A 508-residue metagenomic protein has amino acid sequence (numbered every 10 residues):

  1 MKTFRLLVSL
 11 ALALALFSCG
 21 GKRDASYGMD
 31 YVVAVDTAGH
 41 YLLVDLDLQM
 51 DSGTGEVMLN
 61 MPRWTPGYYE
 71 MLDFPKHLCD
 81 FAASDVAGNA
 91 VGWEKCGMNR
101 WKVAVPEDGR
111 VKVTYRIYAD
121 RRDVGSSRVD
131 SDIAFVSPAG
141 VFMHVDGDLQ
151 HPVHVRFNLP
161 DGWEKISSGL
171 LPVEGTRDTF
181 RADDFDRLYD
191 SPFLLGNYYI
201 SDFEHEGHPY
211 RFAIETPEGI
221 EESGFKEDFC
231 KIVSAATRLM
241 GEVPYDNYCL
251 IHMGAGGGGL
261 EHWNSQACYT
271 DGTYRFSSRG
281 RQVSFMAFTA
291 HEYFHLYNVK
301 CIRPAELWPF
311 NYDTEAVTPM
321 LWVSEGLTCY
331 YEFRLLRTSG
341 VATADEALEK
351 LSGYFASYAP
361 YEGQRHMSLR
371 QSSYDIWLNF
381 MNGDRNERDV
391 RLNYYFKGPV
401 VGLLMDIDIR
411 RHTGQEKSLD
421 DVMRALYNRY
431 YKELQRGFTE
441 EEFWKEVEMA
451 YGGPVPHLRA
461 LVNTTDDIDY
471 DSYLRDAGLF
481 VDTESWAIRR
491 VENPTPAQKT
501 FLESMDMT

Functional and structural regions predicted by a protein language model:
M1-V8: Bacterial N-terminal signal peptides that target proteins for export
L16-S18: C-terminal motif of bacterial Sec signal peptides marking the signal peptidase cleavage site
R23-W64: Early extracytoplasmic/domain-onset interaction patches
H40-L42, Y431-T508: Beta/coil-rich, acidic/histidine-enriched accessory regions frequently appended to metallopeptidases
M71-D80, S84, G88-I232, R238-Y245: Non-catalytic architectural context of zinc metalloproteases
Y199-L321: Juxtacatalytic substrate-recognition/specificity segment
I302-F310, E315-Y395, E433: Acidic/His/Gly-enriched intrinsically disordered linker/tail segments that often contain short helix/coil "MoRF-like"
T338-L348, R410-S418, E448-H457: Structural helix-adjacent loops and short alpha-helical linkers that scaffold large soluble proteins
